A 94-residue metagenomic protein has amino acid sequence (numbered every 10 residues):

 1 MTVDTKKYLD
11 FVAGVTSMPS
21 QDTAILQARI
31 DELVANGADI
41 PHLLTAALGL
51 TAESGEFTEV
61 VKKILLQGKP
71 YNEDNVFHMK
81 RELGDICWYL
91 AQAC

Functional and structural regions predicted by a protein language model:
M1-C94: Flexible "arm" and connector segments at domain edges
